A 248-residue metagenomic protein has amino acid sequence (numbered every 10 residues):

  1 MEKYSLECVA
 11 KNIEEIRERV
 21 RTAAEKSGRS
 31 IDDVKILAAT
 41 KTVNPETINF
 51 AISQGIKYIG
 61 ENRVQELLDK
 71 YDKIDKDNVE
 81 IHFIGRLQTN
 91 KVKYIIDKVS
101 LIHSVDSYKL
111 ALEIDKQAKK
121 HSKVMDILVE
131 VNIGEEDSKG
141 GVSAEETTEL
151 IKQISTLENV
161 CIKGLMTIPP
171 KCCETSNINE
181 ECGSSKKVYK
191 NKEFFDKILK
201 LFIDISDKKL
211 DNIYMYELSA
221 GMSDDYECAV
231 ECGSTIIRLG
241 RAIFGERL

Functional and structural regions predicted by a protein language model:
M1-K200, I205-D224, C232, E246: Conserved alpha/beta-domain cores
C228-E231, L239, I243-L248: Expand to "…catalyze enediolate/carbanion chemistry for C-C bond making/breaking, isomerization, decarboxylation
